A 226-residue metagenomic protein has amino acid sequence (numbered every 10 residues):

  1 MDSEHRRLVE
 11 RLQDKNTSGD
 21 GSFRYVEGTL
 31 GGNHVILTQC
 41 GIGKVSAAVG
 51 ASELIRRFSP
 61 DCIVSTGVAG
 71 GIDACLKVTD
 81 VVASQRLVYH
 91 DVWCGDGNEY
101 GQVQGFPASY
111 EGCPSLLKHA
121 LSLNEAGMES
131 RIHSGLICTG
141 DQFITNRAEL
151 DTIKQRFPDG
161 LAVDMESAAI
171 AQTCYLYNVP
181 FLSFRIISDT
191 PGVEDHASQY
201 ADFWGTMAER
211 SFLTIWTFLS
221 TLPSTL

Functional and structural regions predicted by a protein language model:
M1-R57: N-terminal short beta-loop-beta anion/metal-coordinating cradle
R7-V9, A48, D73-C75, V92-W93 (+1 more regions): Short glycine-/acidic-enriched loop or helix-start segments at secondary-structure transitions that form or flank
V35-C40, L136-C138, F184: Active-site-proximal beta-strand elements of phosphoester/diester hydrolases
S59-V64: Proline-aspartate-enriched helix->loop->beta-strand connector
I72-F157: Mid-sequence, gly/pro-rich, charge-dense loop/helix-turn segments that line enzyme active sites
F143-G192, H196: A C-terminal functional module that forms or caps the active site or interfaces directly with catalytic machinery
P191-L226: His/Asp/Glu-rich mid-to-C-terminal helical/loop segments that flank catalytic regions of hydrolases
